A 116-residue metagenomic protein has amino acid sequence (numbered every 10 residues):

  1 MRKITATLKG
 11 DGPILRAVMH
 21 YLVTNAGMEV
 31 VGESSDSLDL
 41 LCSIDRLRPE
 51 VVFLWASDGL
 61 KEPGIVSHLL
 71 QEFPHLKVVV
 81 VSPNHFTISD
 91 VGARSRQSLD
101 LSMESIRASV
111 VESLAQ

Functional and structural regions predicted by a protein language model:
R2-L47, V51-Q116: Internal alpha/beta domain cores that form substrate/cofactor-binding pockets in large enzymes and binding proteins
